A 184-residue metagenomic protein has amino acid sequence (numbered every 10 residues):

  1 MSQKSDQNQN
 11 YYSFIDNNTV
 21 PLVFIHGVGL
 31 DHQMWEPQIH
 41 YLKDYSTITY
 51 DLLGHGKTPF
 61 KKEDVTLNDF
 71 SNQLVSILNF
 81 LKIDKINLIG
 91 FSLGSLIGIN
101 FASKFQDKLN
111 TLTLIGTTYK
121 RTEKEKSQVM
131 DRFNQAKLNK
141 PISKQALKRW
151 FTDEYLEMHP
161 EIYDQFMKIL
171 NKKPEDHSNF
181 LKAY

Functional and structural regions predicted by a protein language model:
S5-I15: A short loop-to-beta-strand scaffold at the N-terminal edge of the catalytic core in hydrolase folds
F14-E63, I77: Conserved HGGG/HGGXW glycine-rich cap/lid loop of the alpha/beta-hydrolase fold
I48-Y50, F91, I115: The conserved SAM/SAH-binding core of class I Rossmann-like methyltransferase domains, concentrating on the hydrophobic
D51, N87, N110-T113: Residue in the alpha/beta-hydrolase core beta-strand immediately N-terminal to the catalytic nucleophile
N68-I86: Conserved acidic catalytic loop of the alpha/beta-hydrolase fold
G90-G94, G98: Gly/Ala-rich beta-loop-alpha elbow adjacent to hydrolase catalytic centers
I99-K104, L109-N139: Flexible "cap/lid" loop of the alpha/beta hydrolase fold
E123-K124, K140-Y184: Conserved alpha/beta-hydrolase catalytic His-Asp/Glu region
